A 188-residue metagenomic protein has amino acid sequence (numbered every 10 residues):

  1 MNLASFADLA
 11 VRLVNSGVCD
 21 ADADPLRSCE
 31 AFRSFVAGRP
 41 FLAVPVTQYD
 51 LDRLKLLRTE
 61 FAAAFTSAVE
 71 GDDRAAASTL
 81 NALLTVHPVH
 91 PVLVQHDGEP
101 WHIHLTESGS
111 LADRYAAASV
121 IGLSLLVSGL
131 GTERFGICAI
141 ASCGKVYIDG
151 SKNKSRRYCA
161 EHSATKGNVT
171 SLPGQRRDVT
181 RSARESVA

Functional and structural regions predicted by a protein language model:
M1-D149, S182-A188: Short helix-coil boundary/hinge micro-motifs
S142-G144, A160-S163, P173: Cys/His-coordinated zinc-binding microdomains
V146-K152, G167-L172: Short Cys/His-rich "knuckle" micro-motifs
N153-K166: Cysteine-rich micro-motifs
K166-A188: Contiguous alpha-helical segments
